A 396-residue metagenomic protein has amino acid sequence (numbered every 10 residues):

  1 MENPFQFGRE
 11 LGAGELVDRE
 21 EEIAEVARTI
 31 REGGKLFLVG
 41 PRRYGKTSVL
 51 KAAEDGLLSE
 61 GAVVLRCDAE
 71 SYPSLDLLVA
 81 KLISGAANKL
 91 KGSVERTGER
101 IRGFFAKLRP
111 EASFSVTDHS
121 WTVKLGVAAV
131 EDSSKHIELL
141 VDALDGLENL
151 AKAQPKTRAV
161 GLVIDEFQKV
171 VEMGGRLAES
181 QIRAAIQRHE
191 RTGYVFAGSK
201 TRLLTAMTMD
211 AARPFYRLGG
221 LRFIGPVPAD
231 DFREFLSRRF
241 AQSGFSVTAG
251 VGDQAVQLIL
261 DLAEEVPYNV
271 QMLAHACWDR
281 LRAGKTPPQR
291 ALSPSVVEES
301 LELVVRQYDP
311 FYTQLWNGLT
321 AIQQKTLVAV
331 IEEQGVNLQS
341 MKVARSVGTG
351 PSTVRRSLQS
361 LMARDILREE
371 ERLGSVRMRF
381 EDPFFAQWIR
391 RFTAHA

Functional and structural regions predicted by a protein language model:
M1-L36, P41, G56, E60 (+3 more regions): A short, basic N-terminal segment
Q6, D76-E95, P110, F114-H119: Conserved NTP-binding/hydrolysis module of P-loop NTPases
P41-C67, R356-L358: P-loop NTPase Walker A phosphate-binding motif
G126-T201, M209: Conserved Walker B catalytic segment
A206-D261, A283-G284: Helix-loop-helix "sensor" segment of P-loop NTPases
E265, N269-P351: Winged-helix-like regulatory helical subdomains adjacent to P-loop NTPase cores
V347-R364: Short amphipathic alpha-helical interaction segments
V376, P383-A396: Short, amphipathic alpha-helical interaction segments positioned at domain boundaries
